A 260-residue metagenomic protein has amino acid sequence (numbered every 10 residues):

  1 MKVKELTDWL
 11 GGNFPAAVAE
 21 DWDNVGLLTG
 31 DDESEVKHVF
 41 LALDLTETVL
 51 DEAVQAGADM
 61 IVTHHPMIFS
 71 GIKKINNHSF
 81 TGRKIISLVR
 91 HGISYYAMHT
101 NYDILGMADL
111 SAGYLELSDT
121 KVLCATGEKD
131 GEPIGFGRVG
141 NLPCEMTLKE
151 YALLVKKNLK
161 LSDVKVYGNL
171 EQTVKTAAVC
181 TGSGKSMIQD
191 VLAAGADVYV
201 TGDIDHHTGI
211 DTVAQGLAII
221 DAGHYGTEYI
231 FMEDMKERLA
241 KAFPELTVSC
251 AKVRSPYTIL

Functional and structural regions predicted by a protein language model:
M1-L260: Hydrophobic structural segments
